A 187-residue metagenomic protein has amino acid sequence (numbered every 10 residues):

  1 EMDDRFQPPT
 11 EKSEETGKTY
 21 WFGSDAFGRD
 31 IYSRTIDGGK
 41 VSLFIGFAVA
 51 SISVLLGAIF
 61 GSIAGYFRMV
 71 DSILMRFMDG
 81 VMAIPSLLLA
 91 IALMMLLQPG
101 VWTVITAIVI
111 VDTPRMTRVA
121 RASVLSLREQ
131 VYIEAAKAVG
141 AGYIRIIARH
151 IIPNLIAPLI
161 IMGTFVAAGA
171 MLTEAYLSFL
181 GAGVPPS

Functional and structural regions predicted by a protein language model:
E1-A58, S62, M69, A170 (+1 more regions): Gly/Trp-centered helix-boundary motif
W21, D25, I52-L127, P158-I160: Generic hydrophobic transmembrane alpha-helix motif, especially the helices
R29-F44, A48, R68-D71, M75 (+2 more regions): Amphipathic cytosolic juxtamembrane alpha-helices at the membrane-cytosol interface of multi-pass membrane transporters
R34, K40, V111, T117-R118 (+2 more regions): Short, contiguous, well-ordered secondary-structure segments
V41-G57, A83-I91, P153, A157-E174 (+1 more regions): Hydrophobic alpha-helical transmembrane segments in multi-pass membrane proteins
M82, M94-L96, I108, S123-V124 (+2 more regions): Glycine-rich helix-loop "coupling/hinge" segments at transmembrane-helix boundaries in multipass transporters
